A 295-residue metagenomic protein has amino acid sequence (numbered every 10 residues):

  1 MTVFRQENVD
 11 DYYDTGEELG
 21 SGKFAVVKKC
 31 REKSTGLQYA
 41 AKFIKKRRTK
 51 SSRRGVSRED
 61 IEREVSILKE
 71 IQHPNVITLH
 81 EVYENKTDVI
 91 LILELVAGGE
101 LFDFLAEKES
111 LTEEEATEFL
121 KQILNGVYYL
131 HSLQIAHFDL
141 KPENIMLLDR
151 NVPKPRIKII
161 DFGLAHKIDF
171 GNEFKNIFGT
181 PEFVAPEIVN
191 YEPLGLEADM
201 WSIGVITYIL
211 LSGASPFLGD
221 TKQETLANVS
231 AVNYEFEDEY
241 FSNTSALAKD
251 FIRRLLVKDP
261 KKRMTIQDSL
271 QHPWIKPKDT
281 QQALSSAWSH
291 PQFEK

Functional and structural regions predicted by a protein language model:
G16-K23, V27: Protein kinase glycine-rich loop
V26-R48: Glycine-rich ATP phosphate-binding loop
I44-I71: Conserved N-lobe beta3->alphaC-helix segment of eukaryotic protein kinase catalytic domains
V82: Activation-segment/catalytic-loop signature of the eukaryotic protein kinase fold
T87-E100: Conserved short submotifs of the Hanks-type protein kinase catalytic core that shape the nucleotide-binding pocket
F119-L120: Activation segment signature within eukaryotic-like protein kinase domains
